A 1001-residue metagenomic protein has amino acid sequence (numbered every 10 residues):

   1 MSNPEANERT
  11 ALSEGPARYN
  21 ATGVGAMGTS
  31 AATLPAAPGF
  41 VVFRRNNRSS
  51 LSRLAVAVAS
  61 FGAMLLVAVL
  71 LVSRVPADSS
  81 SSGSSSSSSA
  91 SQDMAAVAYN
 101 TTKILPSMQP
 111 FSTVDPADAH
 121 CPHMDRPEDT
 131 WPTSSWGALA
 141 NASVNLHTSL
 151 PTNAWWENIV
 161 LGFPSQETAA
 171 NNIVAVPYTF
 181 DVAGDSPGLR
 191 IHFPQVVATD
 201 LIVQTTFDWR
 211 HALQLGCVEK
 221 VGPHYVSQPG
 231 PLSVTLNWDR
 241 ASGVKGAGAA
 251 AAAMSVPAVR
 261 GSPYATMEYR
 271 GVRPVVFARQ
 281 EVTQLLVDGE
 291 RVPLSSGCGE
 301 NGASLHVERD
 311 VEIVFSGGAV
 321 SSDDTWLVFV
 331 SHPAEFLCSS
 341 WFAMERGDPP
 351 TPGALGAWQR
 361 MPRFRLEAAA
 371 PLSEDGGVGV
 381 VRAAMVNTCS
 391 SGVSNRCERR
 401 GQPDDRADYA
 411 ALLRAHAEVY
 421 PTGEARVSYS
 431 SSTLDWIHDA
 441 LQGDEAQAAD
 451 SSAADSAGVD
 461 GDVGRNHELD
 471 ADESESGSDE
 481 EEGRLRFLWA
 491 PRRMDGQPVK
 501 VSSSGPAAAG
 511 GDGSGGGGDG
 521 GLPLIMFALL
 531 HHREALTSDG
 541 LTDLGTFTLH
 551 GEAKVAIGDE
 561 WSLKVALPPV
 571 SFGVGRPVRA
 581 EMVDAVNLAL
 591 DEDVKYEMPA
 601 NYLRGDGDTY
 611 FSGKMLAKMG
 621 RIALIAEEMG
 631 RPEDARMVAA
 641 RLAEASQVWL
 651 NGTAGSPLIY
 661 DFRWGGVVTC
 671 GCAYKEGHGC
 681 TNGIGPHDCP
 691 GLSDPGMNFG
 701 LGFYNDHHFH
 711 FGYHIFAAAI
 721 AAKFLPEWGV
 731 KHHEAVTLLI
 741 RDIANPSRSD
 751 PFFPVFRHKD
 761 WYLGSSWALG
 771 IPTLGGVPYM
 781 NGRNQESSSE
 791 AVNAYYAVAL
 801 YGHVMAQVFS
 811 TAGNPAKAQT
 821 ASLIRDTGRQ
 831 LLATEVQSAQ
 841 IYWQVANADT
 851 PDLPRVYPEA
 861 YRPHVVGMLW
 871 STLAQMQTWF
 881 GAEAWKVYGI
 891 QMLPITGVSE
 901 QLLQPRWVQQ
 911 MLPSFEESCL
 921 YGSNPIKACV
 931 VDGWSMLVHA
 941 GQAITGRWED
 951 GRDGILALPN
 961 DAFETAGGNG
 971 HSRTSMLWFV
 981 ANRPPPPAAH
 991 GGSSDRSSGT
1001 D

Functional and structural regions predicted by a protein language model:
M1-L51: Short, low-complexity, Lys/Arg-enriched N-terminal segments of secretory-pathway carbohydrate enzymes
R53, A57-V58, G62-A68, D78 (+8 more regions): Ser/Thr/Asn(+Pro)-rich, low-complexity disordered segments
L65-R74, H714: Membrane-embedded alpha-helices of multi-pass membrane proteins, especially ion channels and transporters
A77-S85: Interhelical loop segments of eukaryotic multi-pass membrane proteins
D606-M629, L701-I740, S787-Y795: Aromatic-rich carbohydrate-recognition surfaces in CAZymes
I720, G729-T737, R741-L763, A797-L800: Alpha-helical scaffolds that organize eukaryotic protein assemblies
M780-Q785, V808: Active-site rim elements
Y795-Y801, A806-V808, S822: Ordered core of a single globular domain
